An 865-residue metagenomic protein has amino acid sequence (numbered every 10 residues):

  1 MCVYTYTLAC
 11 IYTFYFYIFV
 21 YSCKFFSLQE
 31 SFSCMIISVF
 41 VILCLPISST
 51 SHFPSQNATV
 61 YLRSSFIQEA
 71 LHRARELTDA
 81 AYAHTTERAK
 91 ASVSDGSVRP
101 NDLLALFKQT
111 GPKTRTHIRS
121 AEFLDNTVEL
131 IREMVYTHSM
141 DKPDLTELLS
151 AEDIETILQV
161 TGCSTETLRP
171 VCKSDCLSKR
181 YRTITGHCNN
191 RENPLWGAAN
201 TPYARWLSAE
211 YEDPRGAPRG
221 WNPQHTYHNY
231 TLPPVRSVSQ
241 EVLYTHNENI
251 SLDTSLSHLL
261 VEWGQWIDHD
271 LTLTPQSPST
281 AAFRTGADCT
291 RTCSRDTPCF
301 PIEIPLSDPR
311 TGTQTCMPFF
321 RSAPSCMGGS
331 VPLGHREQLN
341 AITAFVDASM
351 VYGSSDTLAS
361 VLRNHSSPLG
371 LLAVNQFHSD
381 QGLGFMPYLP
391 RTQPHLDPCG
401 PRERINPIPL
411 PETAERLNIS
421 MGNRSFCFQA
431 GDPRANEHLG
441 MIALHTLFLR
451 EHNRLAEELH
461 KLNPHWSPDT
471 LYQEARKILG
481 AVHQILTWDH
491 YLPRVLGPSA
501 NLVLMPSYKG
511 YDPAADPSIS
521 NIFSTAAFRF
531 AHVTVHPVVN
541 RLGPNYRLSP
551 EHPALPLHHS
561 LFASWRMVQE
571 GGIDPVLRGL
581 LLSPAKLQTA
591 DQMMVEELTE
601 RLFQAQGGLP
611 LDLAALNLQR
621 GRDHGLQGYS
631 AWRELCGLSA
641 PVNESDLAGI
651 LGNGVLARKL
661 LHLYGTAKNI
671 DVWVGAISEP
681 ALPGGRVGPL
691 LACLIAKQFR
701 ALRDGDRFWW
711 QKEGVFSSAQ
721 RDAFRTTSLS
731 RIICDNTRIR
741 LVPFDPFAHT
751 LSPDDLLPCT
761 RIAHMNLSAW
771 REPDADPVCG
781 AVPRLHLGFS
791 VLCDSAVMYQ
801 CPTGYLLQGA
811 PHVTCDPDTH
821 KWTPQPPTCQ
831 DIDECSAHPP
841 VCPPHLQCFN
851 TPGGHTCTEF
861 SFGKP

Functional and structural regions predicted by a protein language model:
M1-F26: Intrinsically disordered, low-complexity terminal segments enriched in Ser/Thr
C10, C34-I36, H445: Residue-level detector of intrinsically disordered terminal segments
S31-T50: Cleavable N-terminal signal peptides of Sec/SRP-targeted secreted and luminal proteins
C44-L439, E457, L462-V778: Terminal regions of secretory-pathway proteins
S257, L447-L455: Long, well-ordered hydrophobic secondary-structure segments characteristic of membrane-embedded and membrane-proximal
H438-R450: Alpha-helical bundle segments that constitute or directly flank the non-heme di-iron/ferroxidase center
A775-P865: Conserved N-terminal submotifs of small, disulfide-stabilized extracellular modules
